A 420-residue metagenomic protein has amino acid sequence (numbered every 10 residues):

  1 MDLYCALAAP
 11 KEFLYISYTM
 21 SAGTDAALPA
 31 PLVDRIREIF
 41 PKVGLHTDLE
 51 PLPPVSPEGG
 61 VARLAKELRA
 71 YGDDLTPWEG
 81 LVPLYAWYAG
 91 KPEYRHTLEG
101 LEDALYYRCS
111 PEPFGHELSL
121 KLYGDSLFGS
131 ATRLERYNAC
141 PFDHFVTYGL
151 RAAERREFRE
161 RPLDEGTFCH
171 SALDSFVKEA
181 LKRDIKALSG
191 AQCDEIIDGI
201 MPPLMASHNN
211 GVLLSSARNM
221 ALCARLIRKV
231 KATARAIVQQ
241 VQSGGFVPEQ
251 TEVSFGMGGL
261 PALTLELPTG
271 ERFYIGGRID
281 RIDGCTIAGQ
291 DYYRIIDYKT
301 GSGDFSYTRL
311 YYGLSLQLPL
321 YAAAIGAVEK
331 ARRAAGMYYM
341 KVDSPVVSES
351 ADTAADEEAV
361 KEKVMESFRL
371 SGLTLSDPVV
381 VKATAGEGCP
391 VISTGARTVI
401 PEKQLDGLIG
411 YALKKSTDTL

Functional and structural regions predicted by a protein language model:
M1-A9: Conserved helicase C-terminal RecA-like lobe
P10-L14, R332-A335: Short glycine-/polar-rich loops that comprise or flank the Walker A/P-loop and associated switch/sensor motifs
Y15-T19: Acidic beta-strand-to-loop metal/phosphate-binding motif
S21-A27, I36-L420: Structural signature of nuclease core domains in nucleic-acid processing machines
L32: Glycine-rich loop/hinge motif
